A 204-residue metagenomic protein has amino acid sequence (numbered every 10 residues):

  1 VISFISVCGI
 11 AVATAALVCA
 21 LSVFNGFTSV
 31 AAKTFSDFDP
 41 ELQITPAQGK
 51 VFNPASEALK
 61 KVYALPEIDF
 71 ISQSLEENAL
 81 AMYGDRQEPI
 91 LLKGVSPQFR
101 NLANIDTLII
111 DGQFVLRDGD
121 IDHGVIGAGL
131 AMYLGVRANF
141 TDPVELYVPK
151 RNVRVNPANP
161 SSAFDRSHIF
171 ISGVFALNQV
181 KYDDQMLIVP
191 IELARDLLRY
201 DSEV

Functional and structural regions predicted by a protein language model:
V1-L17, T28: N-terminal Sec/SRP start-transfer signal
A15-L17, L21-L91, P97-D120: Hydrophobic, regular-secondary-structure patches
D37-D39, D85-I90, G119-H123, N139-P143 (+3 more regions): Extracytoplasmic
E41-T45, S72, P89-G94, V125-G127 (+3 more regions): Soluble periplasmic/extracytoplasmic beta-strand elements of cell-envelope proteins
R100, L130-A131, A194: A generic structural signal for short hydrophobic patches within well-formed alpha-helices
N104, I126-T141: Short, solvent-exposed hinge/capping segments at secondary-structure junctions
A138-Y147, R154: Short coil-to-beta transition motif at edge beta-strands of beta-rich domains
P149-R154, A158-V204: Mechanotransmission and gating elements of multispan inner-membrane complexes involved in transport and envelope
